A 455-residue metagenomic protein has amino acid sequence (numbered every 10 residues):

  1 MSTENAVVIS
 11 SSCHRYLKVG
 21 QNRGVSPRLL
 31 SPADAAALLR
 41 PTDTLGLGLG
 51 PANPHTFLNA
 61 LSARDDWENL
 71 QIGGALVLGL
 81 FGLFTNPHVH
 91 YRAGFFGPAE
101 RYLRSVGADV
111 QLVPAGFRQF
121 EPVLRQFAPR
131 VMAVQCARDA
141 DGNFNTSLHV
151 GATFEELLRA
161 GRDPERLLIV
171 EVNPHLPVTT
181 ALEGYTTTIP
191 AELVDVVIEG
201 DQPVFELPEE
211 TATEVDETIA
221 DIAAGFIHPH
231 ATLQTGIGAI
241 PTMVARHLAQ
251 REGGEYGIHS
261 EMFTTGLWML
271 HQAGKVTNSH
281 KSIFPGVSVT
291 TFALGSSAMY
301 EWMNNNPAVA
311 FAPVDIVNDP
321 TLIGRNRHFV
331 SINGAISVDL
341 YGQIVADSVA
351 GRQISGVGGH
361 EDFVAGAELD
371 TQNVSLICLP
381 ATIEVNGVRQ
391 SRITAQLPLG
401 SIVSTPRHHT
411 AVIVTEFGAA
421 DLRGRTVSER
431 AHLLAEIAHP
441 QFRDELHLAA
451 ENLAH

Functional and structural regions predicted by a protein language model:
A6-H455: Conserved alpha/beta enzyme-core scaffold
